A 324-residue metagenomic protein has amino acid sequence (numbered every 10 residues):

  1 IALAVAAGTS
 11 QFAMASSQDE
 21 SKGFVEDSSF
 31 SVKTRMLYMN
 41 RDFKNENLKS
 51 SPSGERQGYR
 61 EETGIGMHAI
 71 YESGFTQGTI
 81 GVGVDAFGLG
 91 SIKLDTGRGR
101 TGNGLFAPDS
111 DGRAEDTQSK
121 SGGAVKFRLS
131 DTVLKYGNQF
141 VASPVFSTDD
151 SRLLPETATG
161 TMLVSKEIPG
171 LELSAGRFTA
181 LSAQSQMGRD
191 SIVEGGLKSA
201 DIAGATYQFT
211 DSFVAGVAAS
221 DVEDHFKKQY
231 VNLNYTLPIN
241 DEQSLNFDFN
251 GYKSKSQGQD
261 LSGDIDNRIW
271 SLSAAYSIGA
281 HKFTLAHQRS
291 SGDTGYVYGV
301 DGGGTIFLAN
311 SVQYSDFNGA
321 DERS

Functional and structural regions predicted by a protein language model:
A4-F140: Beta-barrel outer-membrane channel/assembly domains of diderm bacteria
T9, F24-E26, S73-Q77, R128-D131 (+4 more regions): Outer-membrane beta-barrel strand-turn architecture
E26, E61-I65, T117-S121, P155-T159 (+4 more regions): Residues that define the transmembrane beta-barrel architecture of outer-membrane proteins
V32, M67-S73, G123-F127, T161-S165 (+4 more regions): Residues on the lipid-exposed face of transmembrane beta-strands in outer-membrane beta-barrel proteins
M36, L134-T148, L173-T179, A203-A205 (+4 more regions): Transmembrane beta-strand segments that form the barrel wall of outer-membrane beta-barrel proteins
N45-G58, D109-D111, D221, V231-S324: Outer-membrane beta-barrel pore domains
G78-G81, D131-K135, G170-S174, S182 (+3 more regions): Repeated loop/turn-to-beta-strand initiation elements of outer-membrane beta-barrel proteins
T148-P155, L181-Q184, G195-L197, S220-Y230 (+2 more regions): Solvent-exposed loop/turn segments connecting transmembrane beta-strands in outer-membrane beta-barrel proteins
